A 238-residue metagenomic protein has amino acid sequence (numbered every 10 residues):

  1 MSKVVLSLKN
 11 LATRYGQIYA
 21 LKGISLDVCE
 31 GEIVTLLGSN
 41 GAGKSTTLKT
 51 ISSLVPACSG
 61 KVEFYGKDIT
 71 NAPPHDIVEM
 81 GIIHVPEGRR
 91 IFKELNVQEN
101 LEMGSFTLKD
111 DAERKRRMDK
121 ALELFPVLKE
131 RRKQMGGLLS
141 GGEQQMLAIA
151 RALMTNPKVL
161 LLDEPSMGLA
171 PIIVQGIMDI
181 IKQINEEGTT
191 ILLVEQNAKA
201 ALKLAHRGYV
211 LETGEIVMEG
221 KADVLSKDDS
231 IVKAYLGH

Functional and structural regions predicted by a protein language model:
S2-H238: Glycine-rich phosphate-binding loops of nucleotide-dependent enzymes
